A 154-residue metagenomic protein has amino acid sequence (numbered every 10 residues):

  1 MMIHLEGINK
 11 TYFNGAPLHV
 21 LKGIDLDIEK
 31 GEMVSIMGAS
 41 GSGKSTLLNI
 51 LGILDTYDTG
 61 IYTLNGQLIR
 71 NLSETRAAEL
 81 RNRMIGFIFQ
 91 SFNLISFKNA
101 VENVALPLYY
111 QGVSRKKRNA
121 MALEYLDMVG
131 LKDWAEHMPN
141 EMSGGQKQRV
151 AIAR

Functional and structural regions predicted by a protein language model:
M2-R154: ABC family nucleotide-binding domain
